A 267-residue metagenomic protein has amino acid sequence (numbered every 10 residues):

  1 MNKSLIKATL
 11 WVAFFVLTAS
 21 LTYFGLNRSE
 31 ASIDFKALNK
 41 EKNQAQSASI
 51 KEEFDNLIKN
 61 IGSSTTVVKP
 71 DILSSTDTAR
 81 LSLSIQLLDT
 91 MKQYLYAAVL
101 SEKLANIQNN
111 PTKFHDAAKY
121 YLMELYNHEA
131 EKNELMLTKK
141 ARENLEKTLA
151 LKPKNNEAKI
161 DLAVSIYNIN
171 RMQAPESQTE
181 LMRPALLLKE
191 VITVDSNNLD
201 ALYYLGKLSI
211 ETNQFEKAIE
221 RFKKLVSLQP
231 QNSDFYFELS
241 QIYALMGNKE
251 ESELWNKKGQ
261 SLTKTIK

Functional and structural regions predicted by a protein language model:
N2-V99, I107: N-terminal leader/linker segments that initiate helical-solenoid repeat arrays
I58-S74, L88, L104-N106, A118 (+5 more regions): A conserved position within tetratricopeptide repeats
S75, Q108-N109, P153, S196 (+2 more regions): Short coil turns that delineate tetratricopeptide repeat
R80, K113-F114, A158, A201 (+1 more regions): TPR alpha-solenoid repeat register
L88, Y120-Y121, I166, Q173 (+2 more regions): Residue at a conserved register position within TPR or TPR-like alpha-solenoid repeats
M91-V99, H128, N133-N144, M172-E190 (+2 more regions): Structural signature of tandem alpha-helical TPR/SEL1-like repeats, specifically the intra-repeat loop/turn
L199-K267: Extracytoplasmic/luminal low-complexity segments enriched in Pro/Gly and acidic/polar residues that act as flexible
